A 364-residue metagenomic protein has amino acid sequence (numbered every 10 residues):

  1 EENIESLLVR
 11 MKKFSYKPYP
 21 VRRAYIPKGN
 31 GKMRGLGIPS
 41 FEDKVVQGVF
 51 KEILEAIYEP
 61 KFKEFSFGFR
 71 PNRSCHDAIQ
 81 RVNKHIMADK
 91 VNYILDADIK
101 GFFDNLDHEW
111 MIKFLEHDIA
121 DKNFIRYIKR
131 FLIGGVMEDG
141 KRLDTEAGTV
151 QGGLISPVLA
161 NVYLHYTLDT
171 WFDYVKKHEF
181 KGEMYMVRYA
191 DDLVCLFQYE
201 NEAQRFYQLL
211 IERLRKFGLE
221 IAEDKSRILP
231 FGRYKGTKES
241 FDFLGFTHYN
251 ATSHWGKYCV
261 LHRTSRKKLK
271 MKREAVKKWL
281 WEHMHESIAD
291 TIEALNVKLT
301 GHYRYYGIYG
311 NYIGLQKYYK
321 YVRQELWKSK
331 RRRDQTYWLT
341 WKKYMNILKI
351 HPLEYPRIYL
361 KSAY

Functional and structural regions predicted by a protein language model:
E1-I4, L210, Y319-L326: Short amphipathic alpha-helical coiled-coil/interface segments
R10-A24, G29, K61-F65, F69-R73 (+1 more regions): Conserved polymerase palm-domain catalytic core
G48, E52-F67: Electropositive, glycine- and tryptophan-enriched low-complexity nucleic-acid-binding patches
I133, E220-E286: A conserved non-catalytic segment of reverse transcriptases and RNA-directed RNA polymerases corresponding to the late
D144-T149, K277-T291, H302-G314: Short, solvent-exposed helix-loop connector elements
Y185-Y189, S226-Y234, A294-K298, L315-V322 (+1 more regions): A glycine-rich phosphate-binding loop feature that marks nucleotide/adenosyl-phosphate handling sites
T291-D334: Non-catalytic, peripheral interaction segments enriched in hydrophobic/basic residues
V322-E325, K330, D334-Y364: Extended C-terminal regions of large enzymes
